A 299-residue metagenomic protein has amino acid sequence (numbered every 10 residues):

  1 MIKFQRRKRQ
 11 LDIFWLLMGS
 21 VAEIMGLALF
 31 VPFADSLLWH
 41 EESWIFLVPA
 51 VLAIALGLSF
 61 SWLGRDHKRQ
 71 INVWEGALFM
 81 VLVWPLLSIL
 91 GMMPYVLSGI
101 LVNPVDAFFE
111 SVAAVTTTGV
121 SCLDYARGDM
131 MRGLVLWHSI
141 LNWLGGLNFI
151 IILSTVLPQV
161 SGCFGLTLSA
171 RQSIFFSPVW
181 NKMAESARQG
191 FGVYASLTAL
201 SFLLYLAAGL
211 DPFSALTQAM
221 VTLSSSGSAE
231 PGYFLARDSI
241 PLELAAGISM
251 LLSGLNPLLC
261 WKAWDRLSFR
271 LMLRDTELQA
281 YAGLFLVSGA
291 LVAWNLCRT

Functional and structural regions predicted by a protein language model:
M1-T299: Membrane-proximal intracellular helices of multi-pass ion channels
